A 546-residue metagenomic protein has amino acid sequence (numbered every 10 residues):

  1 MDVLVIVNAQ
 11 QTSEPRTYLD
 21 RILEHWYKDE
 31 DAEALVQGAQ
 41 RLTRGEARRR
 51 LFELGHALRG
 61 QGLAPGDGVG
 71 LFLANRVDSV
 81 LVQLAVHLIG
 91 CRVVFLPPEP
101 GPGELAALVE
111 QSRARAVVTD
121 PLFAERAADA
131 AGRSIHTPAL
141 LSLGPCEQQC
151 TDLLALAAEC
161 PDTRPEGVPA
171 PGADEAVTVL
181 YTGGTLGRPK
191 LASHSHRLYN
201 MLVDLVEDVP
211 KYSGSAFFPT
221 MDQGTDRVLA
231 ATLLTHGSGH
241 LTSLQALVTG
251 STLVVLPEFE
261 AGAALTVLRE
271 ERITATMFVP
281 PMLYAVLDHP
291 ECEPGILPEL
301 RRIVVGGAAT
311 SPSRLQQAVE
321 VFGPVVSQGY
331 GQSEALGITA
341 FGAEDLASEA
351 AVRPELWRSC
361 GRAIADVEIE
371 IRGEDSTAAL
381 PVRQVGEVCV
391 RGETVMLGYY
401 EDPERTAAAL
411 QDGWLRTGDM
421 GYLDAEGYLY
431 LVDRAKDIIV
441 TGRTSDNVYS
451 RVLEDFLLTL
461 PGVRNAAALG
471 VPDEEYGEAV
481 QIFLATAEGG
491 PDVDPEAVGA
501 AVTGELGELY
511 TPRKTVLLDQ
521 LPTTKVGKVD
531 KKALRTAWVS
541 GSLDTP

Functional and structural regions predicted by a protein language model:
S13, E147-Q148, C160-Y181, R188 (+1 more regions): Conserved pre-ATP/AMP-binding loop-to-beta segment of ANL
E14, D31-R76, V80, L84 (+1 more regions): Conserved AMP-binding/adenylate-forming core of the ANL superfamily
T43-G45, V177-D204: Conserved AMP-binding A3 loop
G60-Q61, L88-L156, E488: Structural core segment of the AMP-binding/adenylate-forming
S79, P100, V117-T119, G392 (+5 more regions): AMP-binding/adenylate-forming catalytic core of the ANL superfamily
A155, V248, I273-M277, H289-E355 (+2 more regions): Gly/Ser/Thr-rich phosphate-binding loop
N200-R227, T235-A275, H289: Conserved AMP-binding/adenylation subdomain of ANL enzymes
D366-C389, Y422-E426, P491-P495, D530: Conserved beta-loop-beta connector loops within the AMP-binding
